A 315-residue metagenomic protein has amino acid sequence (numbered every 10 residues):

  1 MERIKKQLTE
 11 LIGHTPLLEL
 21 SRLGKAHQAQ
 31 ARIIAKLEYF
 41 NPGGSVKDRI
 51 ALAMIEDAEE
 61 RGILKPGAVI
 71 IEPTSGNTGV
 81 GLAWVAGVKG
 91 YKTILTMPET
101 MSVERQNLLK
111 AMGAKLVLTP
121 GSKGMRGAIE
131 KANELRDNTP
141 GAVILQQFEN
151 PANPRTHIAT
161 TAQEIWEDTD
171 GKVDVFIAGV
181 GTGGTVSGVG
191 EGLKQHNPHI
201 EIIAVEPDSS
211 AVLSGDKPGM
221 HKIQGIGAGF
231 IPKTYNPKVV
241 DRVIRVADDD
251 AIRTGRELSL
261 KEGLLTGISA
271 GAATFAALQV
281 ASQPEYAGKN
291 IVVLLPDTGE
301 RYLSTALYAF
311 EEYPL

Functional and structural regions predicted by a protein language model:
M1-L315: PLP-dependent amino-acid enzyme catalytic core
